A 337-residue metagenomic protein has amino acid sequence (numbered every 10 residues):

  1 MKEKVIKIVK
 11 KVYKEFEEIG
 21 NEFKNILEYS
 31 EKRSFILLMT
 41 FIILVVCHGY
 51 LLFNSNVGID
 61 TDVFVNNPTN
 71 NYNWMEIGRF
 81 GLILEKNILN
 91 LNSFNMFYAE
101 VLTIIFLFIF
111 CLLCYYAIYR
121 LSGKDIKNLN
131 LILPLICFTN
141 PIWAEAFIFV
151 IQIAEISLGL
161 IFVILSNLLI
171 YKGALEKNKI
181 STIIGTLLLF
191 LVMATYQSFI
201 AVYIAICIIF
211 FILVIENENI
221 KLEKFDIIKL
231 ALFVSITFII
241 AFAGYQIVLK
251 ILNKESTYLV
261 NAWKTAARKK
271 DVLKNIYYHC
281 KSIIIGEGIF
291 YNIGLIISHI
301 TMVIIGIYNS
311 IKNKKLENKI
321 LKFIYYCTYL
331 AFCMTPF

Functional and structural regions predicted by a protein language model:
M1-V45: Start-transfer (signal-anchor) and selected internal transmembrane alpha helices of multi-pass inner/ER membrane
I8-G20, G58-T69, C114, I118 (+1 more regions): Extracytoplasmic
V46-L102, L107, C111-L112, I132-P134 (+3 more regions): Transmembrane catalytic cores of multi-pass membrane glycosyltransferases and polysaccharide-assembly enzymes
I104-K127, L165-L169, G306-N309: Transmembrane-helix motifs of polytopic, lipid-linked glycan transferases
F108, S157-L168, G185, F238: Alpha-helical transmembrane segments of multi-pass membrane proteins
I118-I142, I161, I180: Transmembrane-helix signature of polytopic, membrane-embedded enzymes that assemble or transfer cell-envelope glycans
A144-L165, T195: Multi-pass, polyprenyl lipid-linked donor-dependent membrane glycosyltransferases
V163-T182, E216-K221: Membrane-interface transmembrane helices that cradle and orient dolichyl/undecaprenyl
